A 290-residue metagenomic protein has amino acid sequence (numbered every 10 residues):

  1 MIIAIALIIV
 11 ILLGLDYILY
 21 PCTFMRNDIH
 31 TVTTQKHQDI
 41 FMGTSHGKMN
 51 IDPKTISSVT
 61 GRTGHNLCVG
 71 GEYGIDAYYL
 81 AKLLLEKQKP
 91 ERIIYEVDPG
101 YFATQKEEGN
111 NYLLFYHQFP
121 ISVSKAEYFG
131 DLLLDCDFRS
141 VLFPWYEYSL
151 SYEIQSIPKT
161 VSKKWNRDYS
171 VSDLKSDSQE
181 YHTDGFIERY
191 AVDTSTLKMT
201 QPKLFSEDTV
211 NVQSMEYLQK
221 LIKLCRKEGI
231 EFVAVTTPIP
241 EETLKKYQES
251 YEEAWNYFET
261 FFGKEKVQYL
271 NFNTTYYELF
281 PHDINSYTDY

Functional and structural regions predicted by a protein language model:
M1-I18: Hydrophobic membrane-insertion alpha-helices, especially the h-region of bacterial N-terminal signal peptides
Y20-Q38: Alpha-helical transmembrane signal-anchor/signal-peptide segments
M42, H46-C136: Membrane-embedded segments
M49, Y101-Q105, E241-L244, E278-F280: Short catalytic/ligand-binding loop motif for oxyanion handling, primarily in non-cytosolic enzymes, centered on
C68, T236, N271-N273: Residue-level recognition of beta-strand->loop/alpha-helix junctions
Y112-E228: Secreted/periplasmic serine-hydrolase-like ester/acetyl group-modifying domain
I222-Y247: Active-site segments of SGNH/GDSL-like serine hydrolases that catalyze O-acetyl group transfer/hydrolysis on lipids
Y247-Y290: Long, positively charged, glycine-interspersed low-complexity recognition regions
